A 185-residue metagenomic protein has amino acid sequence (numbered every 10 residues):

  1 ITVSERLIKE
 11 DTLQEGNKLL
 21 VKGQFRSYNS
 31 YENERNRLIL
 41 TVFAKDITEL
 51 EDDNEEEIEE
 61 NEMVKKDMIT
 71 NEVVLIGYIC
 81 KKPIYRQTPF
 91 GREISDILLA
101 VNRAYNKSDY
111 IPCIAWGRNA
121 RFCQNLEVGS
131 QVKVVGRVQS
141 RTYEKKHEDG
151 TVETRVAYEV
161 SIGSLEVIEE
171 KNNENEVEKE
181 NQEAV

Functional and structural regions predicted by a protein language model:
I1-V185: Single-stranded nucleic acid-binding surfaces, predominantly the OB-fold ssDNA-binding core
